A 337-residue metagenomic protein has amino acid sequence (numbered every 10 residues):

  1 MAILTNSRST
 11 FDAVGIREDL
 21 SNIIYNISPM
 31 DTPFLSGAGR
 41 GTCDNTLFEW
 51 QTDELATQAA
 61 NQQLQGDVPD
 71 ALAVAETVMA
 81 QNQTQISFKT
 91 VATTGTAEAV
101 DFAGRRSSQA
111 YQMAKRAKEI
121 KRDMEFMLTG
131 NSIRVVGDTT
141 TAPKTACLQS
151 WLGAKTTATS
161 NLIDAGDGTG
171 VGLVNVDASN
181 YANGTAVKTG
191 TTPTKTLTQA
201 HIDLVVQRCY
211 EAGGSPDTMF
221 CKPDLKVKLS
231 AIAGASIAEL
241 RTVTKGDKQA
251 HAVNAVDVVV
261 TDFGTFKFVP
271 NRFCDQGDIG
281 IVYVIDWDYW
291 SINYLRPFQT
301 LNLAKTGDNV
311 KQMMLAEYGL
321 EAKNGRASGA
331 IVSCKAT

Functional and structural regions predicted by a protein language model:
M1-T337: Flexible, glycine/threonine- and acidic-rich loop/arm segments that mediate assembly and lattice contacts in viral
